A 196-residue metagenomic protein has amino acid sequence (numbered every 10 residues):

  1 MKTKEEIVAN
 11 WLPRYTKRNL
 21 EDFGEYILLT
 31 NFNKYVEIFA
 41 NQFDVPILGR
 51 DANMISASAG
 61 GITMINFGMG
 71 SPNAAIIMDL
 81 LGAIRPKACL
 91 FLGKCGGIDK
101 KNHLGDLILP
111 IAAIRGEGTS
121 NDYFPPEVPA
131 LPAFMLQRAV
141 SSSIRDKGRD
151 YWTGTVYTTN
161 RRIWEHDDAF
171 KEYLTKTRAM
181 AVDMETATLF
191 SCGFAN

Functional and structural regions predicted by a protein language model:
M1-A88, G97-N196: Accessory terminal and edge-of-domain segments that mediate assembly/interaction and cofactor placement around
